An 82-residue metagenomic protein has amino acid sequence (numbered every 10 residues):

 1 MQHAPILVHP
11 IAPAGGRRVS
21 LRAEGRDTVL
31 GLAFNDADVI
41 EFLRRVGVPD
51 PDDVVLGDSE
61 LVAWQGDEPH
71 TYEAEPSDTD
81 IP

Functional and structural regions predicted by a protein language model:
Q2-D52: A short, structured beta-strand/loop element
L43-P82: Mixed-charge, Lys/Arg-enriched low-complexity segments
